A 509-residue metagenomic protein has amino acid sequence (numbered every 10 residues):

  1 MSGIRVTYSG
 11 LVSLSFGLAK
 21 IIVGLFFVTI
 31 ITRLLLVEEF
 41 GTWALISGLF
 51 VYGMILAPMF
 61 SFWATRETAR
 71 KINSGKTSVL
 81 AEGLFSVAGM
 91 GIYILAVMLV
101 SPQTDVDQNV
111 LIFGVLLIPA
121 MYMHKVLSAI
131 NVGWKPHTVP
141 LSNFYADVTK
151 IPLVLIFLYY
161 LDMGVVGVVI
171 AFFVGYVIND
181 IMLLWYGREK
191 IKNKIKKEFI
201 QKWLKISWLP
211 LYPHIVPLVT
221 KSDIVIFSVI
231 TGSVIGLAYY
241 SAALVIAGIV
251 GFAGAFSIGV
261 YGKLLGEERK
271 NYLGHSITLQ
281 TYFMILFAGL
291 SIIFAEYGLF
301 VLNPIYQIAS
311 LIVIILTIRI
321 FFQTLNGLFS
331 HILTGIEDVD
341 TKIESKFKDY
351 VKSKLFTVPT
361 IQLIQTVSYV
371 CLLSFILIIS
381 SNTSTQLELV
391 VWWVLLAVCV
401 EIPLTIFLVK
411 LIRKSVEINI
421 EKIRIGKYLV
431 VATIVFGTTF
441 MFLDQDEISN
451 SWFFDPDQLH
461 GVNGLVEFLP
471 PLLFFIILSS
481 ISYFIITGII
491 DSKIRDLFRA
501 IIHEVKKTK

Functional and structural regions predicted by a protein language model:
M1-G3, L111-I112, H137-L141, V165-A171 (+5 more regions): Interhelical loop/hinge segments that connect adjacent transmembrane helices in multipass membrane
G3-S61, M90, V97, I151 (+4 more regions): Signature of the first transmembrane helix
Y8-V28, A146, V168-L183, G187 (+11 more regions): Transmembrane helical elements of multi-pass membrane transporters/channels
L25, L56-P58, L80-V106, I181 (+3 more regions): Alpha-helical transmembrane segments of multi-pass membrane transport and lipid-handling proteins
A57-N73, G248-T281, S330-T341: Helix-loop junctions and terminal segments of transmembrane helices in multi-pass membrane transport/translocation
F85-Y212: Hydrophobic transmembrane helix module of multi-pass membrane transport proteins
L141-E189, L244-A247, T360-I378, T383-L411 (+2 more regions): Hydrophobic alpha-helical transmembrane segments
E421-I423, F440-K509: Membrane-proximal transmembrane or re-entrant/amphipathic helices at the cytosolic face
